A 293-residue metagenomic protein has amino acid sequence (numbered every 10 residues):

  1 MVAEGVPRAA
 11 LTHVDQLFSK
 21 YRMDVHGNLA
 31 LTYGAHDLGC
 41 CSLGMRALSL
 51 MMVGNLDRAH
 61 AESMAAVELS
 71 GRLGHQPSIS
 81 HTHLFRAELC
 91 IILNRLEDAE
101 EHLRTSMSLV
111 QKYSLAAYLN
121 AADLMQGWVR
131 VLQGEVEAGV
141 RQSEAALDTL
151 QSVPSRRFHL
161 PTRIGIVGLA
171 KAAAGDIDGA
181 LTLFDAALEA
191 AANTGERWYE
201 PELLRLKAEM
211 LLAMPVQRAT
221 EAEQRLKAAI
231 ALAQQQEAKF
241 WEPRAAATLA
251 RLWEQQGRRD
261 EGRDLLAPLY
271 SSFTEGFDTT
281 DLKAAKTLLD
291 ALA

Functional and structural regions predicted by a protein language model:
M1, R8-Y21, H26, L43 (+1 more regions): Helix-coil-helix junctions within alpha-helical repeat/solenoid scaffolds
V25-D37: Acidic, Ser/Thr- and Gly/Pro-rich intrinsically disordered linkers and low-complexity segments that flank or connect
G39-C41: Hydrophobic alpha-helical segments that form the core of small-molecule binding pockets and/or dimer interfaces
